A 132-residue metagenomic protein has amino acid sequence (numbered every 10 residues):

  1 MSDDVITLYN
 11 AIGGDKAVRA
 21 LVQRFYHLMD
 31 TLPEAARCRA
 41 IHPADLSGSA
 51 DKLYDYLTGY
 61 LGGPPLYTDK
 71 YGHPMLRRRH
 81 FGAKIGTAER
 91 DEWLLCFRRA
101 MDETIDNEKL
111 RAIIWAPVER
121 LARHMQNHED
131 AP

Functional and structural regions predicted by a protein language model:
S2-I6, R19-D102, W115, H128-D130: Heme-based O2/NO sensor domains and their adjacent alpha-helical segments, primarily globin folds but also including
Y9, T104-E108: Short helix-to-loop capping/linker segments positioned immediately adjacent to catalytic or ligand/cofactor-binding
L94-C96, N107, H124: Mature-region segments of soluble proteins
L110-P132: Preference for long, well-ordered alpha-helical segments
